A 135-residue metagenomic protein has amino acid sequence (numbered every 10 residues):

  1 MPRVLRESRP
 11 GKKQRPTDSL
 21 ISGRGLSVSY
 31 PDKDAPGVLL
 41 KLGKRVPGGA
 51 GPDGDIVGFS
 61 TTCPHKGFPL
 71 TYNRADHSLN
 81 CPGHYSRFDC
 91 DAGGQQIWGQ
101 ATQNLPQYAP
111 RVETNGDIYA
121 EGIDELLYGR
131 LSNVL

Functional and structural regions predicted by a protein language model:
M1-D76, P106-L135: N-terminal pre-ligand scaffold of iron-sulfur
E7-K12, D89-Q95: Short Pro/Gly-enriched beta-strand edge/turn motifs at strand-loop
L70-A75, R87-G94: Iron-sulfur (Fe-S) cluster-binding segments and ferredoxin-like electron-carrier domains, especially [2Fe-2S]
H77-Y85, Q95-L105: Short cysteine/histidine-rich metal-coordination sites, predominantly Zn2+-binding motifs
